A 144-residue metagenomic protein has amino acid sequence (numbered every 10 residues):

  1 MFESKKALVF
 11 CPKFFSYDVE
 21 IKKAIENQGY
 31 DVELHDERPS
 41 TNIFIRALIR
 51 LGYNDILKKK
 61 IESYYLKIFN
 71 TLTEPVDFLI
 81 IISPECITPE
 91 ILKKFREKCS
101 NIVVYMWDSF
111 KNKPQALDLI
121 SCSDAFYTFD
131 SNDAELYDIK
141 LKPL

Functional and structural regions predicted by a protein language model:
F2-E3, E74: Short helix-terminating capping/connector loops at secondary-structure junctions
E3-K13: Nucleotide-activated donor-dependent transferases that construct or modify glycoconjugates
F10, V19-I21, Q28, E33-D138: Extended catalytic core of nucleotide-activated donor transferases of GT-like folds
P143-L144: Short beta-strand->alpha-helix junction loop in the catalytic core of nucleotide-activated group-transfer enzymes
